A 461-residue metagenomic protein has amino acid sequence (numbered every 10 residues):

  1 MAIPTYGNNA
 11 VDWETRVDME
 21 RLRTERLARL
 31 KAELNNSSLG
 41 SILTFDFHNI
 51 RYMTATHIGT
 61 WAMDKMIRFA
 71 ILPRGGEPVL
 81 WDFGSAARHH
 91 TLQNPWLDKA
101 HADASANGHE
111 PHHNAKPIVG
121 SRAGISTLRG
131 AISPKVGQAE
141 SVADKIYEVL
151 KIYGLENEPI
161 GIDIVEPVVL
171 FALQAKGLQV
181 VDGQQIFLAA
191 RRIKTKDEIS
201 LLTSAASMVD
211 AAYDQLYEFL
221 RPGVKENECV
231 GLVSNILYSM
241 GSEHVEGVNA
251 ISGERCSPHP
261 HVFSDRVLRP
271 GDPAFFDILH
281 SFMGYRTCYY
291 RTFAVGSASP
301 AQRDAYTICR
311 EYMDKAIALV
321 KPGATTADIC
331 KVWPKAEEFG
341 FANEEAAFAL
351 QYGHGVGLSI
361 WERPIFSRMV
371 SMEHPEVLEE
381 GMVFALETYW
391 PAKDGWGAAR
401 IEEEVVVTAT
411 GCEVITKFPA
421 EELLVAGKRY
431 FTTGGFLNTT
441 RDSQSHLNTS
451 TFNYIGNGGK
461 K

Functional and structural regions predicted by a protein language model:
M1-K461: Active-site neighborhoods and metal-handling regions in enzymes and metal-associated proteins
